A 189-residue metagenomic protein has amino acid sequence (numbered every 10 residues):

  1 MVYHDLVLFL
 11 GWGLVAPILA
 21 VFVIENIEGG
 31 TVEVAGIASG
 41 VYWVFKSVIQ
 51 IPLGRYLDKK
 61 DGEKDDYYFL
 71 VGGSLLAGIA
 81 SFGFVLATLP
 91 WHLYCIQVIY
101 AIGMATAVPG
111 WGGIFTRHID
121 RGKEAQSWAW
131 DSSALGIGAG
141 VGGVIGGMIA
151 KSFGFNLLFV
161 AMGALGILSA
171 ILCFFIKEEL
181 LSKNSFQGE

Functional and structural regions predicted by a protein language model:
M1-W43: Helix-loop boundary and gating motifs at the non-cytosolic
L6, W91-A107: Hydrophobic core of transmembrane alpha-helices in multi-pass small-molecule transporters, especially MFS/SLC-type
T31, M148-G166: A membrane-interface helix-boundary motif in multi-pass transporters
V32-E33, R121-D131: Loop-to-transmembrane helix entry/capping segments in MFS-fold secondary transporters and related SLC/MFSD carriers
I37-R55: Central cavity-lining transmembrane alpha-helices of secondary-active solute carriers, predominantly the Major
I49-K64, A150: Helix-to-loop junctions at the C-terminal end of transmembrane segments in multipass secondary transporters
D66-F82, G163: Structural signature of the two symmetry-related core transmembrane helices
T106-I119: Intracellular juxtamembrane helix-capping segments at the cytosolic ends of symmetry-related transmembrane helices
